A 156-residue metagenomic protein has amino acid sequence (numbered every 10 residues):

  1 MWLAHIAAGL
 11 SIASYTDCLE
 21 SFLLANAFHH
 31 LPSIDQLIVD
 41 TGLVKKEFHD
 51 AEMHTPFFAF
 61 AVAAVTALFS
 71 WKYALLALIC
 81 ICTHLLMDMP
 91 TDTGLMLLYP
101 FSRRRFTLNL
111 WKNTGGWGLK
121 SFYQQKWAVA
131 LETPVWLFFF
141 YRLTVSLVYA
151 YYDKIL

Functional and structural regions predicted by a protein language model:
M1-L156: N-terminal membrane-targeting hydrophobic helices
